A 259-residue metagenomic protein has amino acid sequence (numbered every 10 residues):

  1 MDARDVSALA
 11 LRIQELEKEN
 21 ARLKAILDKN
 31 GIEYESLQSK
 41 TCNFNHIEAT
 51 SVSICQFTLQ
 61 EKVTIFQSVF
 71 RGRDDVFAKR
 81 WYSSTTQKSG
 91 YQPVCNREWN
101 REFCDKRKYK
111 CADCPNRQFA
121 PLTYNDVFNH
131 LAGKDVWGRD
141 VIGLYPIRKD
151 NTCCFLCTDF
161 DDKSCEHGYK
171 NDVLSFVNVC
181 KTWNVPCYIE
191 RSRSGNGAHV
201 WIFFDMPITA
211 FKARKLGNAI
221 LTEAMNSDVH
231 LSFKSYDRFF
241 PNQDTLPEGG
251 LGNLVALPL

Functional and structural regions predicted by a protein language model:
D5, R12, E19-R22, I26 (+1 more regions): Heptad-repeat coiled-coil/leucine-zipper oligomerization helices
S7-R12, A49-F57, N242-E248: Intrinsically disordered, low-complexity regulatory segments in eukaryotic proteins
G31-L37, E190-G195, D228-R238: Short, glycine/acidic-rich hinge or "gate" loops at secondary-structure transitions that mediate conformational
S36-V63: Acidic, low-complexity intrinsically disordered tails
S53-N196, F203-K215, A219, N226: Signature for HUH/AEP ssDNA processing cores
L221-L259: Flexible helix-coil linker/hinge segments at domain or subdomain boundaries
